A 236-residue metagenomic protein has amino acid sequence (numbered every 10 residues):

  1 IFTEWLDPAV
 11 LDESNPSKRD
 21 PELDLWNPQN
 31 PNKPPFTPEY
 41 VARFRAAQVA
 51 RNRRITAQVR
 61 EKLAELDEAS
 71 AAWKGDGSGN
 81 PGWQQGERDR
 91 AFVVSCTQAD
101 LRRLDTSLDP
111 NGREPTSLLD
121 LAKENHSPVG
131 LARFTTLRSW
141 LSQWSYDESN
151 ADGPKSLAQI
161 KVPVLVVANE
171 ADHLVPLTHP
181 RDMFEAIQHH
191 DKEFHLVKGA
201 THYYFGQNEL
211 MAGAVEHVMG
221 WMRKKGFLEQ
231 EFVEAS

Functional and structural regions predicted by a protein language model:
F2-T116: Alpha/beta-hydrolase-fold enzymes
D7-P8, A171-V175, Y203: Acidic catalytic loop of the alpha/beta-hydrolase fold
P8, L137-S156: Active-site nucleophile elbow and catalytic-triad environment of alpha/beta-hydrolase enzymes
D12-P16, D152-G153, V162, P176-E185: Short alpha-helix in the alpha/beta-hydrolase fold that links the catalytic acid
D100-S145: Eukaryote-specific, low-hydrophobicity, charge-rich regions
Q159-I160, V166-A168, D172: Short beta-strand/loop motif that positions the catalytic acidic residue of the alpha/beta-hydrolase fold
F194-L196: Conserved beta-strand scaffold positions in the cores of enzyme catalytic domains, especially in NTP/NDP-utilizing
K198-S236: Catalytic active-site module of serine/aspartate enzymes centered on a nucleophile-bearing elbow/loop
